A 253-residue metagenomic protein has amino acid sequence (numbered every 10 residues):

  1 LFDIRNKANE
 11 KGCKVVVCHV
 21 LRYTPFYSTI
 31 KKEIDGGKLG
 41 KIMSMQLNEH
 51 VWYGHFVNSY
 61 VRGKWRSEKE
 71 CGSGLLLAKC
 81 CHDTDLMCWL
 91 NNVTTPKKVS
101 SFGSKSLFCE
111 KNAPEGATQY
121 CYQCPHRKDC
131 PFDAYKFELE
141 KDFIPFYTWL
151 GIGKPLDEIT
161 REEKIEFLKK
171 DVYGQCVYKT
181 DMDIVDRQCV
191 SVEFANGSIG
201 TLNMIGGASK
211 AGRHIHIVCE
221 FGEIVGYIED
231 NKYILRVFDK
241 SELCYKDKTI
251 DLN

Functional and structural regions predicted by a protein language model:
L1, Y27-S28, H214: Conserved strand-to-helix beginnings and helix N-cap segments that scaffold or border functional pockets
L1-K14: Rossmann-fold NAD(P)-binding glycine/threonine-rich loop
D3, H82-D85, G212: Short Gly/charged-rich anion-binding patches and loops
R5-N6, L21, K32, C244 (+1 more regions): Long, low-complexity, intrinsically disordered N-terminal extensions of eukaryotic proteins, enriched
A8, I34, L90, V237-F238 (+1 more regions): Extended hydrophobic/Leu-rich segments
A8, K38, N58, N92 (+3 more regions): Generic structural signal for beta-strand residues in well-ordered domains
K11-V16, L21-Q175: Predominantly a Rossmann-like dinucleotide-binding segment in NAD(P)-dependent oxidoreductases
G103, C109-N253: NAD(P)-dinucleotide binding in Rossmann-like oxidoreductases
